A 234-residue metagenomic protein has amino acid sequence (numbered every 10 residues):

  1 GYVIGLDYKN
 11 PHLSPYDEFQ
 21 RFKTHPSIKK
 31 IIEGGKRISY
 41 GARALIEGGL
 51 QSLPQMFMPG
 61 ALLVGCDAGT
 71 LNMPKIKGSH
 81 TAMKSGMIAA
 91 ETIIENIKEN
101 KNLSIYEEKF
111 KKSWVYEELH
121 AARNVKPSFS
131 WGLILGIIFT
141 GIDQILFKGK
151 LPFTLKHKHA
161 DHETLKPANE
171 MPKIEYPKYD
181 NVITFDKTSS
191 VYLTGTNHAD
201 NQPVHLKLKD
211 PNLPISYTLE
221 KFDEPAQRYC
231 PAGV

Functional and structural regions predicted by a protein language model:
G1, N10-H12, L71-M73, E91 (+1 more regions): Short helix/loop capping segments that flank catalytic or ligand/cofactor-binding pockets
G1-Y40, E99, E107: Conserved FAD/dinucleotide-binding core of flavoprotein oxidoreductases
L6-D7, A68-L71, L213: A short, flexible beta-alpha/helix-coil linker loop
N10-L13, G48, S52-Q55, M73-T81 (+3 more regions): Alpha-helix capping and helix-loop boundary segments enriched in small/acidic/polar residues
G35-Q55, H205: FAD-site-proximal beta/loop scaffold in flavoenzymes
Q55-P74, Q227-V234: Short FAD-binding loop at a beta-strand-to-alpha-helix junction that anchors the flavin cofactor in diverse
G69-K75, M87, E91-I134: Active-site-proximal substrate-binding core of FAD-dependent oxidoreductases
S113-V234: Ferredoxin-type iron-sulfur electron-transfer modules and their immediate structural context
